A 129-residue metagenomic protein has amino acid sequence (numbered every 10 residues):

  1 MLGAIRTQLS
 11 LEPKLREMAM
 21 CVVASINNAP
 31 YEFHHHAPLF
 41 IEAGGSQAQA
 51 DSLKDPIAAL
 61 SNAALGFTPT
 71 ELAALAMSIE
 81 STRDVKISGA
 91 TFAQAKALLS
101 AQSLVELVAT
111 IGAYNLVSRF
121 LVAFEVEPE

Functional and structural regions predicted by a protein language model:
M1-E129: Hydrophobic alpha-helical segments
